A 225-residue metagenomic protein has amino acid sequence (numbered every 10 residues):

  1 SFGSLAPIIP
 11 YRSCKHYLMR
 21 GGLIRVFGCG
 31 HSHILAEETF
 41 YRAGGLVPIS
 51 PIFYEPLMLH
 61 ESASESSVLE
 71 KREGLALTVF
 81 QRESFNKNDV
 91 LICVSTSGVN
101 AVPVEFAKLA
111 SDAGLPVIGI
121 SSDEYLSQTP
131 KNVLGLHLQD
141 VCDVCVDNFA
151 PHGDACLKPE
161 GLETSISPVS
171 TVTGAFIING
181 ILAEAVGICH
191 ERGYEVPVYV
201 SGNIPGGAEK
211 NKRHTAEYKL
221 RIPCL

Functional and structural regions predicted by a protein language model:
F2-R20: A short, well-structured juxtamembrane/interface segment
G3, L18, A43-V47, C142 (+4 more regions): Structural signal for hydrophobic packing residues in well-ordered secondary-structure cores of soluble enzyme domains
G22-G28: Short glycine-rich phosphate-binding loop at a beta-alpha junction
C29-L182: Glycine-rich phosphate-binding loops that contact phosphosugars or nucleotide phosphates
D154-K158, F176, I188-N211: Internal, active-site/partner-interface "lid" segment
P205-L225: Acidic, Ser/Thr-rich low-complexity intrinsically disordered segments
